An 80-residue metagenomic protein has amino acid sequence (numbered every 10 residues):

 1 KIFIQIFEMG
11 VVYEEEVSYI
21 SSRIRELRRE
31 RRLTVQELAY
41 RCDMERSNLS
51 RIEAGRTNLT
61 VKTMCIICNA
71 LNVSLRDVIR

Functional and structural regions predicted by a protein language model:
K1-E14, N69, I79-R80: Short, charged recognition helix plus adjacent turn of helix-turn-helix-like nucleic-acid-binding domains
I6-E30: A short, Lys/Arg-rich alpha-helix, primarily the initiator
S22, R46, V61-C65: Short alpha-helical elements of helix-turn-helix
S22-R41, I66, L71: Short basic helix-loop element that most often maps to the first helix and adjoining turn of HTH DNA-binding modules
I24, L38-A39, L49-I52, V78: Conserved hydrophobic/aromatic packing and binding residues within compact polymer-binding modules
D43-N58: Recognition helix of helix-turn-helix/homeodomain-like DNA-binding domains that insert into the DNA major groove
V61, N72-R80: Short C-terminal boundary/hinge segments that cap the last helix of small helical domains
